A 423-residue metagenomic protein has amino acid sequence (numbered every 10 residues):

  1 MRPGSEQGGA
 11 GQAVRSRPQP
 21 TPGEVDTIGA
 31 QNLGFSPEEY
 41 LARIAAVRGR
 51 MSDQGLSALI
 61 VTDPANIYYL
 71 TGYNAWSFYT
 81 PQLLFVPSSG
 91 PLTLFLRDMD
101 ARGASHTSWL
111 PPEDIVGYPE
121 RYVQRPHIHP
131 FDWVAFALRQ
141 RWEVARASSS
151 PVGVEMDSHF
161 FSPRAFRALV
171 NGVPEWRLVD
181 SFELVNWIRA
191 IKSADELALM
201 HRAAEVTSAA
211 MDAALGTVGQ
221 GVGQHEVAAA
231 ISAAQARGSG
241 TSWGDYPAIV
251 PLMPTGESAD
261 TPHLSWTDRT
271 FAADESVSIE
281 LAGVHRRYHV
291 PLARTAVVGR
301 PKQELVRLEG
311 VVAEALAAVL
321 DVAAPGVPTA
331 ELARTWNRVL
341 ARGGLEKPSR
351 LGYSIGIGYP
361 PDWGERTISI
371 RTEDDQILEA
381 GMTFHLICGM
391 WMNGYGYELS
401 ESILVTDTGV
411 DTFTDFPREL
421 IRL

Functional and structural regions predicted by a protein language model:
M1-L423: Active-site neighborhoods and metal-handling regions in enzymes and metal-associated proteins
